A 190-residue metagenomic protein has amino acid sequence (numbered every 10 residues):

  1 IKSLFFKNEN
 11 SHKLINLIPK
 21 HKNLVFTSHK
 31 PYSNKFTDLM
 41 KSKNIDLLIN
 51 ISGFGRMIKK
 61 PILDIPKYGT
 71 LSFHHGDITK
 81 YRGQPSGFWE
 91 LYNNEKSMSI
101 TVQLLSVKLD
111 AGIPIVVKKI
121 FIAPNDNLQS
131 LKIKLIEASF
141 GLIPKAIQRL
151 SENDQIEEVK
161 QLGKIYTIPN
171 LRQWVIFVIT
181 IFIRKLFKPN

Functional and structural regions predicted by a protein language model:
I1-N190: One-carbon transfer enzymes
